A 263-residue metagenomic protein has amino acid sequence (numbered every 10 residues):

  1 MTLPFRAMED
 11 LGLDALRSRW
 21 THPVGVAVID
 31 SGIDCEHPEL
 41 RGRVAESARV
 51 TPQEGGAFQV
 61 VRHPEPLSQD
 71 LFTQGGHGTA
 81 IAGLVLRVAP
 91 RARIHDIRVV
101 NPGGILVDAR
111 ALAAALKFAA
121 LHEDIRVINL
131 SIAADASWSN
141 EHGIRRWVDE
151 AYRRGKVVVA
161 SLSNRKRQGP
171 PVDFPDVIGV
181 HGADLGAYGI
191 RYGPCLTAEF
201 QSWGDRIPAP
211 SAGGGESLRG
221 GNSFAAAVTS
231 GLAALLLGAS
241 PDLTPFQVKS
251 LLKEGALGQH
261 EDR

Functional and structural regions predicted by a protein language model:
M1-F5, D10-G12, R126-L130, G238-R263: C-terminal subdomain of the subtilisin-like protease fold in secreted/lumenal serine endopeptidases
T2-V88, A92: Active-site core segment of subtilase-fold serine proteases
A15-T21, L106-N129, N140-R154, K166-H181 (+1 more regions): Mature extracellular/periplasmic domains of secretome proteins
V28, A80-A82, V88, I97-P102 (+7 more regions): Structured catalytic cores of enzymes that bind and process phosphorylated ligands/cofactors
D34, V50, V100, G186 (+3 more regions): Active-site/binding-pocket entry motifs
H63-D135, L252-A256: Subtilisin-like peptidase catalytic core
H95, V157-V159: Structural detector of well-ordered beta-strand residues that form the stable sheet scaffold of enzyme domains
S161, G169-G238, D242: Extracellular S/T/G-rich loop segment that most often corresponds to the catalytic His/Ser-adjacent loop
